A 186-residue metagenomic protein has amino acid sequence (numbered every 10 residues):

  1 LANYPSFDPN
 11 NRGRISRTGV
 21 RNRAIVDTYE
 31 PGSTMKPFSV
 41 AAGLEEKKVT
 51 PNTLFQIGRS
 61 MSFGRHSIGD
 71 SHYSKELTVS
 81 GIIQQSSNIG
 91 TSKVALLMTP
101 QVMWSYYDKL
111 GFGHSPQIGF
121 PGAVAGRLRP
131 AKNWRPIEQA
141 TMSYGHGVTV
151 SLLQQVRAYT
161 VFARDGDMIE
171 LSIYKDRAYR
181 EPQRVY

Functional and structural regions predicted by a protein language model:
L1-S33, F38-Y186: Beta-lactam-recognizing serine transpeptidase/beta-lactamase-like catalytic domain environment
